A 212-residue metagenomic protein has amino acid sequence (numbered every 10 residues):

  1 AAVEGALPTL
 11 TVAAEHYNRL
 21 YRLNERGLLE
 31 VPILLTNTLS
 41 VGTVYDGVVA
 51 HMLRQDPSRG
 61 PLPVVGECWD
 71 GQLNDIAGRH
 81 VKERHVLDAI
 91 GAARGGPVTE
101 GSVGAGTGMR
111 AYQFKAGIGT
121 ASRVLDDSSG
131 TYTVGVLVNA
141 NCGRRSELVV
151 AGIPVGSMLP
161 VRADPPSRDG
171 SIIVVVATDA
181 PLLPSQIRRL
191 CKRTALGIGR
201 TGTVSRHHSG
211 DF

Functional and structural regions predicted by a protein language model:
A1-F212: Alpha/propeptide regions of enzymes that mature by internal proteolysis
